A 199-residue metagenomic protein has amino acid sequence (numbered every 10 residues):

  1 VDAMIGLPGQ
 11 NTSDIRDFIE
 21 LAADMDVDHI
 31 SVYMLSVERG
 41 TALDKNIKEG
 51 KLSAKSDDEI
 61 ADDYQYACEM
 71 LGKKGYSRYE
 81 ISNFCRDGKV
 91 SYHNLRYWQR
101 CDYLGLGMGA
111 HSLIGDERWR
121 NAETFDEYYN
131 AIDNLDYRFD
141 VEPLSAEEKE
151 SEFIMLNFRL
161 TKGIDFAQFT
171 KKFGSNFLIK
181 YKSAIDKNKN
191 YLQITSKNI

Functional and structural regions predicted by a protein language model:
V1-S175: C-terminal scaffold of the Radical SAM
G174-K189: Short amphipathic alpha-helical interaction segments
N190-I194: Short, exposed beta-strand/loop patches in secreted or surface proteins that constitute
S196-I199: Accessory beta->alpha helical hairpin/"wing" motif in late/C-terminal subdomains of nucleic-acid enzymes
